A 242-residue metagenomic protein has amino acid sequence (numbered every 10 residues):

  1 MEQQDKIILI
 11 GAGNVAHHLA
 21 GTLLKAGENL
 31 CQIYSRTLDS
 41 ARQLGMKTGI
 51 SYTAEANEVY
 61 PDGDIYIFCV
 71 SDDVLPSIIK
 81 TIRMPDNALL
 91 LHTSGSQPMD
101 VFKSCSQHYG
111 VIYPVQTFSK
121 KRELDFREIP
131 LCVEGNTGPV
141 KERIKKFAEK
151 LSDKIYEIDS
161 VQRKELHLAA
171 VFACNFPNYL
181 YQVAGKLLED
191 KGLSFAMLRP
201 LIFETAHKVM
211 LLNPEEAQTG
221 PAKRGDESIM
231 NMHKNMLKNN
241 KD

Functional and structural regions predicted by a protein language model:
M1-A54: NAD(P)+-binding Rossmann beta1-loop-alpha1 motif at the extreme N-terminus of oxidoreductases
Q3-K6, N87, E128: Phosphate-coordination loops involved in phosphoryl transfer and adenosine-cofactor binding
E28-N29, Q107, D153, L193: Short phosphate-binding/catalytic loops that engage adenosine nucleotides
L38-A41, M46-E123: Rossmann-like NAD(P)(H) cofactor-binding subdomain of soluble oxidoreductases
S40, L44-K47, E123-L168, A173-M210: Internal alpha-helical scaffold of NAD(P)-dependent oxidoreductase catalytic cores
T205-D242: Interdomain hinge/lid region at the active-site interface of Rossmann-like NAD(P)-dependent oxidoreductases
